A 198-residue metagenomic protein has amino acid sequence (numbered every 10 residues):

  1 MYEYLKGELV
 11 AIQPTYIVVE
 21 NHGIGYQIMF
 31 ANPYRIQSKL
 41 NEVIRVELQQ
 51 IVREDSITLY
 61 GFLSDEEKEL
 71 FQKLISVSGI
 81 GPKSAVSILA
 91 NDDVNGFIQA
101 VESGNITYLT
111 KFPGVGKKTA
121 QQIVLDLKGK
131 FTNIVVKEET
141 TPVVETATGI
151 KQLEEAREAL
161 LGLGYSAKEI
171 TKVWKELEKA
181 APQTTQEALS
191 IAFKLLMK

Functional and structural regions predicted by a protein language model:
M1, I44, E66, L70 (+10 more regions): Helical mechanochemical/support elements of P-loop NTPase systems and associated helical scaffolds
M1-Q72, S76, Q183-K198: Structure-specific DNA junction-binding interface
I57-F62, P82-V101, Q122-N133: Amphipathic, charged-and-aliphatic alpha-helical interface segments that function as noncatalytic docking
F71-I75, V86, I106-T110, R157-L161 (+1 more regions): Amphipathic alpha-helical segments within well-ordered protein domains
V77, N91, S103-G104, D126 (+3 more regions): Conserved, well-folded catalytic cores of nucleic-acid-processing and energy-transducing macromolecular machines
A100, K137-K198: Low-complexity, acidic/Ser/Thr- and charged residue-rich accessory regions of DNA metabolism proteins
T110-P113, I123: Glycine- and Gly-Pro-enriched alpha-helical subdomains that act as flexible, kink-prone "lid/hinge" or packing modules
